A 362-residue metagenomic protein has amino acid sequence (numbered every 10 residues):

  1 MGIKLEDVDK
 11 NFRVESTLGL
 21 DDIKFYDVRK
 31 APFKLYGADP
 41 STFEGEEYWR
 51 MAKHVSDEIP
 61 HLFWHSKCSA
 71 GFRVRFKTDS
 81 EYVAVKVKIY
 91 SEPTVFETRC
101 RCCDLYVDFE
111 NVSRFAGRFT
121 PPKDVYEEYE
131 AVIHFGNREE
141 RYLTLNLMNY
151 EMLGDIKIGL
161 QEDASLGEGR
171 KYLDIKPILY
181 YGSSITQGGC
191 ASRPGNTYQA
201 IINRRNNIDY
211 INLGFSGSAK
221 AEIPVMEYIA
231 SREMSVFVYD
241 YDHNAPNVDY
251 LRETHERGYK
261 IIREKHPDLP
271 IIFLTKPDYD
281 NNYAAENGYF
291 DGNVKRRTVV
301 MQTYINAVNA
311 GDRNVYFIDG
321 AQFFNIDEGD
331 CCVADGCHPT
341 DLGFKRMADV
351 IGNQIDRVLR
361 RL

Functional and structural regions predicted by a protein language model:
M1-P177, D356-L362: N-terminal secretory targeting modules
F96, F135-N137, L143-E233: Serine-esterase "nucleophile elbow" of acetyl-processing enzymes
Y198, T254-G258, R296-T303: A general structural detector for well-ordered alpha-helical segments in enzyme core domains, enriched
I202, A219-K265, K276-A284: Oxyanion-hole/transition-state-stabilizing segment in secreted/luminal serine hydrolases and related acyltransferases
D242-Y250, E286-K295, C332-L342: The substrate-binding groove and active-site-proximal loops of carbohydrate-active enzymes, especially glycoside
H266-I271: A short helix->loop->beta-strand "cap" motif at the edges of active sites that frequently abuts
N281-D319, R346: Substrate-gating cap/lid alpha-helix
V333-L362: Histidine-centered active-site loop/cap adjacent to the catalytic His in serine esterases/O-acetyl transfer systems
